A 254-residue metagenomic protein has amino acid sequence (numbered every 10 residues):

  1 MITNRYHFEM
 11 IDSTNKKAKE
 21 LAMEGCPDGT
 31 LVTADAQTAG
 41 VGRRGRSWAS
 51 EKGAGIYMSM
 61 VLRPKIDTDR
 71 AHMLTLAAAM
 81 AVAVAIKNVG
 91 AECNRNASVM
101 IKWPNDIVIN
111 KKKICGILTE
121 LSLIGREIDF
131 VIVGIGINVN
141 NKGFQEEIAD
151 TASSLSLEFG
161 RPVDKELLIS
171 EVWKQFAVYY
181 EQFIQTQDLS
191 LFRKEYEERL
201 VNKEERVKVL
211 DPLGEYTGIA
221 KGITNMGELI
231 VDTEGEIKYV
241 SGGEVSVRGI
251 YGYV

Functional and structural regions predicted by a protein language model:
M1-S98, C115, S122, G160-V163 (+1 more regions): N-terminal lobe of the biotin/lipoate ligase/transferase fold
R70, L76-S98, I109-V254: Long, positively charged amphipathic alpha-helical accessory segments at protein N-termini or as interdomain linkers
